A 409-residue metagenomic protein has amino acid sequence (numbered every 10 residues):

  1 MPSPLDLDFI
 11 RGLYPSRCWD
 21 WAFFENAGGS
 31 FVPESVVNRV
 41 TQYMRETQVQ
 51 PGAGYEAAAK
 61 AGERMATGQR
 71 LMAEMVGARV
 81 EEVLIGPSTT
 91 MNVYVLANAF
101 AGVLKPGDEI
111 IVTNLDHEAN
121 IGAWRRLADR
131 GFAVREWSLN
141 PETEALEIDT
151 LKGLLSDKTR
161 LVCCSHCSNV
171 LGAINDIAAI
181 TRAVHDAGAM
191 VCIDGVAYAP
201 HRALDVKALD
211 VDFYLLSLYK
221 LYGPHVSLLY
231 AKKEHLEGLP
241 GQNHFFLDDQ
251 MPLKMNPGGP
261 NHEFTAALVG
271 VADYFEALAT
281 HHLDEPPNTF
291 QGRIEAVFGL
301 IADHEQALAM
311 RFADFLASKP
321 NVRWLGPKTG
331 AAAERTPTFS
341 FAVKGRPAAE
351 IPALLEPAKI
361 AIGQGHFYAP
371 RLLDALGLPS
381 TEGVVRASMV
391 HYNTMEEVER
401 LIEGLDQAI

Functional and structural regions predicted by a protein language model:
M1-I409: Pyridoxal 5′-phosphate
